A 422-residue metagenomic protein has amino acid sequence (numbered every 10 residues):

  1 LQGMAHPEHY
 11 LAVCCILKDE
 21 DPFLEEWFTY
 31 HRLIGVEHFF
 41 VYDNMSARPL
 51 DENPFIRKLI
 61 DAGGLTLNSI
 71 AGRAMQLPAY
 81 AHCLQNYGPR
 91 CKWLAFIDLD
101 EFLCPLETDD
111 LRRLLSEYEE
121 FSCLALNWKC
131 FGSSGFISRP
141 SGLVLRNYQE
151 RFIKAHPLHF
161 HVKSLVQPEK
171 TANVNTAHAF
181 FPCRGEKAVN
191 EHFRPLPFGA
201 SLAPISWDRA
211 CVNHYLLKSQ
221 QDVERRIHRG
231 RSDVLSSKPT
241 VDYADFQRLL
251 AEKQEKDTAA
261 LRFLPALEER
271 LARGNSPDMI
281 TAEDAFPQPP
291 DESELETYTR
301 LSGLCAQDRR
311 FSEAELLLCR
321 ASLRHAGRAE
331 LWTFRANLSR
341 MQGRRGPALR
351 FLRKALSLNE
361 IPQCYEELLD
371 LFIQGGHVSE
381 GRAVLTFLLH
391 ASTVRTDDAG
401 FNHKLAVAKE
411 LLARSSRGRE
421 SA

Functional and structural regions predicted by a protein language model:
L1-T29: N-proximal low-complexity "stem/linker" segments adjacent to membrane-targeting elements
A47-F96: Active-site-proximal specificity loops/subdomain of glycosyltransferases
P78, P105-P289: Catalytic-site signature of metal-activated, phosphate-bearing donor transferases, centered on the GT-A/GT-A-like
E292, A326, N359-E360, T393-T396: Short coil turns that delineate tetratricopeptide repeat
E296, E330, Q363-C364, D397-G400: Start-of-helix register in tetratricopeptide repeats
Q307, M341, Q374-G375, L411-R414: Register position in tetratricopeptide repeats
